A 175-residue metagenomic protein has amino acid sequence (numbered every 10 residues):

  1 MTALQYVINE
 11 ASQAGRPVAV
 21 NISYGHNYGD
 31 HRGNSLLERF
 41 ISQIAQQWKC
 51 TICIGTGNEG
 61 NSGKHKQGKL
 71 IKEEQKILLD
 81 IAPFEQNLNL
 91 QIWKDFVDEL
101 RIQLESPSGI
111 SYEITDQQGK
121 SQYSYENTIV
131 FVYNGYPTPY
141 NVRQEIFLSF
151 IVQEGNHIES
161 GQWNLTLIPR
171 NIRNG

Functional and structural regions predicted by a protein language model:
M1-G175: Loop-rich non-cytosolic ectodomains and luminal regions
